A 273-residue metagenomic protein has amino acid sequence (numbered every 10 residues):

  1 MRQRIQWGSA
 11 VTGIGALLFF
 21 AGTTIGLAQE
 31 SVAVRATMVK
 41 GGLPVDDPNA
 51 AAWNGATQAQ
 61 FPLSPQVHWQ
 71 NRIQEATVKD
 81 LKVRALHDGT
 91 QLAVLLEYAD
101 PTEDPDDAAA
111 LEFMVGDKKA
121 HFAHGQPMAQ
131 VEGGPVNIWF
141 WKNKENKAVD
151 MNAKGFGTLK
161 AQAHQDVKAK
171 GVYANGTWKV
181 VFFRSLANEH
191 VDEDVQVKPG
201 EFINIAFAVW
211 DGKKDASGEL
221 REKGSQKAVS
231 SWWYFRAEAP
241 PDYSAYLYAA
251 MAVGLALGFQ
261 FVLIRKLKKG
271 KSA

Functional and structural regions predicted by a protein language model:
R2-G13: Bacterial N-terminal signal peptides that target proteins for export
V11-G22: Bacterial N-terminal signal peptides
I25-Q91, L96, D100-E103, G218-A273: Order/disorder boundary and secretion-linked terminal/linker segments
E30-P65, T102-Y173, S225, W233-E238: Extracellular/luminal beta-rich ligand-recognition and adhesion surfaces characterized by aromatic-Gly/Pro-enriched
R84-L86, Q91-E97, A110-E112, K179-S185 (+1 more regions): Residues within well-ordered beta-strands of beta-sheet-rich folds
H87-T90, G116-D117, Y173-W178, K198-G200: A short, structured loop/turn motif at beta-sheet edges
Q91, D100-T102, V115-K119, L186-N188 (+1 more regions): Short loop/turn segments at secondary-structure transitions that flank enzyme active sites
D104, G176-G218: Ser/Thr/Pro-rich, low-complexity mucin-like regions that serve as glycosylated stalks/linkers or repetitive adhesive
